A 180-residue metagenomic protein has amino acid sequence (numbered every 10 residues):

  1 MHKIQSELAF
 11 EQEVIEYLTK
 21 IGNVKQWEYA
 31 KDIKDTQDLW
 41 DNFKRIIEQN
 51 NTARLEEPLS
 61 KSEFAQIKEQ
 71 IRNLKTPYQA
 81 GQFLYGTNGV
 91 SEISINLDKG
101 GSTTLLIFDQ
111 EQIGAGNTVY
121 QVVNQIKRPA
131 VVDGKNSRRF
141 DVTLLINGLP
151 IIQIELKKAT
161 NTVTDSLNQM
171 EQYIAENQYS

Functional and structural regions predicted by a protein language model:
M1-S180: An alpha-helical interface "stripe"
